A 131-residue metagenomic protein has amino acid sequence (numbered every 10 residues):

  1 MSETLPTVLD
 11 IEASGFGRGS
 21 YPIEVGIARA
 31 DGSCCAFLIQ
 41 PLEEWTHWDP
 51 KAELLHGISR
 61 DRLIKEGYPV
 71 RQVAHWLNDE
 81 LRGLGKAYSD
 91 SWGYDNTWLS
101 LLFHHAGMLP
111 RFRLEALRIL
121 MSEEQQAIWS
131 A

Functional and structural regions predicted by a protein language model:
S2-T97: Conserved non-catalytic scaffold segment of RNase H-like nuclease domains
N78-D79, F103-G107, Q125: Alpha-helix boundary/capping detector
D95-L114: Substrate-recognition/cap helix-loop segment adjacent to the acidic, metal-dependent catalytic center of Asp-based
P110-A131: Short, flexible loop segments at boundaries between secondary-structure elements
